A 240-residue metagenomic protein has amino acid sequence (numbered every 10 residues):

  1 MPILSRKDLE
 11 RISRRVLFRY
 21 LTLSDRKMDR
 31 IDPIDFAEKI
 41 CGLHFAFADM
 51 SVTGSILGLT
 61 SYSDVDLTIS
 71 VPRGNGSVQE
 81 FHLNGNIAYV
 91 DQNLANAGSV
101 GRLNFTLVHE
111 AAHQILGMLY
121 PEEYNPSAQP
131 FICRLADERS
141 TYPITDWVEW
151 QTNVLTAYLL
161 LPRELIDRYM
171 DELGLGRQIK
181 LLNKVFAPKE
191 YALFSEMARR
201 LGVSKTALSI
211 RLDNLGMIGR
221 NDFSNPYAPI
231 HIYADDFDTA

Functional and structural regions predicted by a protein language model:
M1-A240: Active-site hotspot residues in diverse enzymes, especially metal/ion-binding acidic/histidine motifs
